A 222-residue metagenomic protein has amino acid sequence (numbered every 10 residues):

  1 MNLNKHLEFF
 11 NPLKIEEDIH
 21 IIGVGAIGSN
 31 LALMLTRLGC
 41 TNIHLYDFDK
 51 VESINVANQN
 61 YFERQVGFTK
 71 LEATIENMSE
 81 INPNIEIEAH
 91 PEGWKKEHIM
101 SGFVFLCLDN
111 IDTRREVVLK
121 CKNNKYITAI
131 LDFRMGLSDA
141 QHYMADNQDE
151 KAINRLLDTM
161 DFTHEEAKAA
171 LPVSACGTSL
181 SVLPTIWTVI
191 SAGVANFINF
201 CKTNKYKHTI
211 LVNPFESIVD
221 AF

Functional and structural regions predicted by a protein language model:
M1-F222: Adenine nucleotide-associated cytosolic modules
